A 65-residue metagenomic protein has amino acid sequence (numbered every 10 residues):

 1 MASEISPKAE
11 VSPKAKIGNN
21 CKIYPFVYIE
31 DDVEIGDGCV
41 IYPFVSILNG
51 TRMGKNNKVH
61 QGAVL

Functional and structural regions predicted by a protein language model:
S3, A9, A15, N20-I23 (+7 more regions): A structural motif detector for beta-strand N-caps
